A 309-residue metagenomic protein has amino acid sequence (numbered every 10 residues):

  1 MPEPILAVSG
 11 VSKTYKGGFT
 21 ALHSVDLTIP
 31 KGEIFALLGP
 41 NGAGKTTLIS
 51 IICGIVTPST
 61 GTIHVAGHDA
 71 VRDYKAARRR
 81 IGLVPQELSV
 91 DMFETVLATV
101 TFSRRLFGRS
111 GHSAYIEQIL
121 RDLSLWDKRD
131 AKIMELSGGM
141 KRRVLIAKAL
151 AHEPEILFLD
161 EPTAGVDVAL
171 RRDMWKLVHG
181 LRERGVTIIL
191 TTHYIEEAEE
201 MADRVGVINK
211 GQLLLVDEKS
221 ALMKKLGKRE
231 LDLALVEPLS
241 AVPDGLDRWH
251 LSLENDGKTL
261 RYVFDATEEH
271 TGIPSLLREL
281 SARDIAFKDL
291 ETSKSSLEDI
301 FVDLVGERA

Functional and structural regions predicted by a protein language model:
T101, R105-K128: Conserved ABC ATPase "signature" region
K132-L136: Conserved ABC ATPase signature
E153: Conserved catalytic motifs of ABC-family nucleotide-binding domains
L157-D160: Catalytic Walker B motif of ABC-type/P-loop ATPase nucleotide-binding domains
W175-D265: ABC transporter nucleotide-binding domain
G227-L304, A309: Short, charged/small-residue-rich alpha-helical element at the C-terminal edge of ABC transporter nucleotide-binding
